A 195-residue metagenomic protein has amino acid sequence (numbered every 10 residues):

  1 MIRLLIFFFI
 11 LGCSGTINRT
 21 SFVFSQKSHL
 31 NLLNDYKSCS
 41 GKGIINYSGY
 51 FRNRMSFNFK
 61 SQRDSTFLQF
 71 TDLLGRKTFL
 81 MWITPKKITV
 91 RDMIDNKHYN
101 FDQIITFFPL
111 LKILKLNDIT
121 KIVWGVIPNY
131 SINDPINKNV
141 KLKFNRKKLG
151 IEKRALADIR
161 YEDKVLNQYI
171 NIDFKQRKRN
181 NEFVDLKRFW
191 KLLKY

Functional and structural regions predicted by a protein language model:
M1-C13: Sec-dependent bacterial lipoprotein signal peptides
G12-L30: Bacterial Sec signal peptide processing site at the extreme N-terminus
G15, D92-D95, P135-Y195: Non-transmembrane domains of secretory- and envelope-associated proteins
H29-Y50: A short, Trp-centered hydrophobic/proline-enriched beta-strand micro-motif
D35-K42, R63-F67, E152-R160: Short, hydrophobic/aromatic-rich segments at coil-to-beta transitions
M55-K60, I172-F174: Hydrophobic/aromatic beta-strand elements that line small-molecule binding cavities or substrate pockets in beta-rich
S65-N117: An acidic-aromatic
I105-F144: Extended, positively charged loop/linker patches that create polyanion-binding surfaces
